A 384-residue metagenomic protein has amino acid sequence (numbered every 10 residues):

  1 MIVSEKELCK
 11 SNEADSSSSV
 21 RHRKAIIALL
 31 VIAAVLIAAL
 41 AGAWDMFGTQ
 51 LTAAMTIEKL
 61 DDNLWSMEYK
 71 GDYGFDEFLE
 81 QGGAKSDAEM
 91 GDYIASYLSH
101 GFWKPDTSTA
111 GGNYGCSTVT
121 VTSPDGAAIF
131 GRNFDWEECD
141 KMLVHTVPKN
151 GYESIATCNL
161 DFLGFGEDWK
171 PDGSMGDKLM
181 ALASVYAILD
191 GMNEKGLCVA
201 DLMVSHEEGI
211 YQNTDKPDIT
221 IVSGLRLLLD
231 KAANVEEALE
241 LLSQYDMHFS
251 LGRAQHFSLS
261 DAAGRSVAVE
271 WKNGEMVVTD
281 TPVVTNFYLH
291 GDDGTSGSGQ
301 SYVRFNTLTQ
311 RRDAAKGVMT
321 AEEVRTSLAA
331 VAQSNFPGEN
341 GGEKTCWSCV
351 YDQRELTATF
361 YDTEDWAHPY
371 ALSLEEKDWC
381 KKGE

Functional and structural regions predicted by a protein language model:
I2-R226, D230-K231, A321-E384: N-terminal mature-domain region immediately after signal-peptide cleavage in secreted/organellar precursors
L98, A233, D246, T309-K316 (+1 more regions): Generic secondary-structure transition motif, activating predominantly at the C-termini of alpha-helices
M142, I210-N213, E240, A268-K272 (+2 more regions): A short secondary-structure junction signal
L225, L229-A232, E237-S243, M247: Short N-terminal edge-element motif at the start of the domain
G252-T295, G299: Extended amphipathic alpha-helical segments with heptad-repeat/coiled-coil character used for oligomerization, fusion
V283-E323, C346-V350, T357-D362, P369: Long, His/Glu/Asp-enriched segments that create or flank divalent metal/ion-associated functional microenvironments
